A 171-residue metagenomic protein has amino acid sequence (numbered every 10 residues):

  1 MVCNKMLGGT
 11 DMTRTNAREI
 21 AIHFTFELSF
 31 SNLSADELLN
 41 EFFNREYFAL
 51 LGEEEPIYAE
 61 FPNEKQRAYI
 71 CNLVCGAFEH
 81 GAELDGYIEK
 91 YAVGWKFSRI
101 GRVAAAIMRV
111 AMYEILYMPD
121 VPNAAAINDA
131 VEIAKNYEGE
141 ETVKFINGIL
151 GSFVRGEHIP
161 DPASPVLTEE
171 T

Functional and structural regions predicted by a protein language model:
M1-V143, N147-T171: N-terminal interaction/assembly modules
